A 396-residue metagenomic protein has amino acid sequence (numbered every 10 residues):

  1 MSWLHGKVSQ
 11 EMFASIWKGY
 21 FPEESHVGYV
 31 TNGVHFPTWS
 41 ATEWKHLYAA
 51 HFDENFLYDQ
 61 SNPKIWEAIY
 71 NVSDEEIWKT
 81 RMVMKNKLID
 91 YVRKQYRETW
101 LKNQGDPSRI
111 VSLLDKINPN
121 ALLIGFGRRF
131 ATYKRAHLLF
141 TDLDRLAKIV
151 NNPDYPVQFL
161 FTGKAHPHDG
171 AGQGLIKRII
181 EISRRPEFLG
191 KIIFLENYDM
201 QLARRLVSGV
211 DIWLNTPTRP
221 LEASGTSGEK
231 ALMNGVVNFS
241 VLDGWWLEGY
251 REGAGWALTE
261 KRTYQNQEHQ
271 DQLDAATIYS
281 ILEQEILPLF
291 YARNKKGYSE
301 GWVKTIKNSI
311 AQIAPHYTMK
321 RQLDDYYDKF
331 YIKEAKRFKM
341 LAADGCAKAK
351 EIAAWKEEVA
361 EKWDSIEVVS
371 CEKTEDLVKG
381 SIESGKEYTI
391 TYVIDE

Functional and structural regions predicted by a protein language model:
M1-E396: Catalytic cores of carbohydrate-active enzymes across secretory and cytosolic contexts
